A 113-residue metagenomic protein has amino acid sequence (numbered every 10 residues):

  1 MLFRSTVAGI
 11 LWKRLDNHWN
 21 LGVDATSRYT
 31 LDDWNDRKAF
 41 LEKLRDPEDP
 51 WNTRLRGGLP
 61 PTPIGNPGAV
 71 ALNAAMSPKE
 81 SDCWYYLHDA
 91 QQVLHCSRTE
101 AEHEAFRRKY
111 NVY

Functional and structural regions predicted by a protein language model:
M1-Y113: Bacterial extracytoplasmic/cell-wall-associated proteins, especially those involved in peptidoglycan
